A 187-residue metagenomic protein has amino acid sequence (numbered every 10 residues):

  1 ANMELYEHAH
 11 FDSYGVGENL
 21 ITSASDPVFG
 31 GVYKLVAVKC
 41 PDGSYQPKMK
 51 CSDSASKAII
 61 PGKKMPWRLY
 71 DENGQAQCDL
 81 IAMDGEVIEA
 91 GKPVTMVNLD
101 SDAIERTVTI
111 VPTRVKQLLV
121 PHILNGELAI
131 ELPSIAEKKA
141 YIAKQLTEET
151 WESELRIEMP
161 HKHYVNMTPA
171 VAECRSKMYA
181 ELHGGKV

Functional and structural regions predicted by a protein language model:
A1-V187: Gly/Ser/Thr/Ala-enriched C-terminal appendages of enzymes
